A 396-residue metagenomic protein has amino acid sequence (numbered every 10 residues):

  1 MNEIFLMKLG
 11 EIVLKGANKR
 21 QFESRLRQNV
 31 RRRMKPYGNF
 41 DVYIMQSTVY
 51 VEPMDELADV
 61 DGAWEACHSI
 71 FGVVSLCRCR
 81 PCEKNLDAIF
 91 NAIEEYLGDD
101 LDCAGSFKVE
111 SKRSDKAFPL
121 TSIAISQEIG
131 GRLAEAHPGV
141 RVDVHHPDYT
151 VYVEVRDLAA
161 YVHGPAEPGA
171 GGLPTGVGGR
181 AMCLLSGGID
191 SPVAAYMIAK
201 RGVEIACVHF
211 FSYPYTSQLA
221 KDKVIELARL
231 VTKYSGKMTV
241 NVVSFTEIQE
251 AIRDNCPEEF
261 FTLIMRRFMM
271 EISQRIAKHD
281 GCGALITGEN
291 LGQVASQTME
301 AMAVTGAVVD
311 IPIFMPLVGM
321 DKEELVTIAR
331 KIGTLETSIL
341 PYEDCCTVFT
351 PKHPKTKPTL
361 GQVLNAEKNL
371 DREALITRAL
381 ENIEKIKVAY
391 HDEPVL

Functional and structural regions predicted by a protein language model:
M1-M182, P192-M238, A307, K355-L360 (+2 more regions): RNA-binding accessory domains that recognize and position tRNA/RNA substrates
E128-L133, A166, G171-G178, Q249-I332 (+2 more regions): Active-site adenylate/phosphate-handling loop in enzymes that bind or generate adenylated species
C183, C207-H209, V242, T287 (+1 more regions): Structural beta-sheet core signal
G188: Conserved G/P- and acidic residue-centered "switch" motifs that form tight phosphate/ATP-binding loops in soluble
A228-N255, Y342-C345: A conserved beta-strand->alpha-helix junction
Q293, P341-F349: Small/polar glycine-rich anion-binding or flexible loop at a beta-alpha turn
G333-P341: A short alpha-helix-loop-beta-strand transition element characteristic of N-terminal alpha/beta dinucleotide-binding
